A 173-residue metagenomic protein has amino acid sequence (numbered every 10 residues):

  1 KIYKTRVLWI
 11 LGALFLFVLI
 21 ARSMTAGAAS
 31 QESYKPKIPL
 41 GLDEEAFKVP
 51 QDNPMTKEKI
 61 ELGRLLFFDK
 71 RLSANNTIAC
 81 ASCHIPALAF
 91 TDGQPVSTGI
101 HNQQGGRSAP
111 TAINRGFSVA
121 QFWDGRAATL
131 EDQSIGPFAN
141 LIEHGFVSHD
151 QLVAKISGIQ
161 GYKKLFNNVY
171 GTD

Functional and structural regions predicted by a protein language model:
I2-D173: Periplasmic c-type cytochrome electron-transfer domains
